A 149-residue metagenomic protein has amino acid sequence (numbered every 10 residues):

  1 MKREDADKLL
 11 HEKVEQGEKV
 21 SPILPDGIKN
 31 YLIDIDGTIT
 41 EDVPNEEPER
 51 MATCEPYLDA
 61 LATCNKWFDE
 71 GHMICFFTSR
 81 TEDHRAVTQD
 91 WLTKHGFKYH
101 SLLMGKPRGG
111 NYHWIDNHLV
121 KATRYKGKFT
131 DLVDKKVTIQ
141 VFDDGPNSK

Functional and structural regions predicted by a protein language model:
M1-K149: HAD-like aspartate-dependent phosphatase fold
